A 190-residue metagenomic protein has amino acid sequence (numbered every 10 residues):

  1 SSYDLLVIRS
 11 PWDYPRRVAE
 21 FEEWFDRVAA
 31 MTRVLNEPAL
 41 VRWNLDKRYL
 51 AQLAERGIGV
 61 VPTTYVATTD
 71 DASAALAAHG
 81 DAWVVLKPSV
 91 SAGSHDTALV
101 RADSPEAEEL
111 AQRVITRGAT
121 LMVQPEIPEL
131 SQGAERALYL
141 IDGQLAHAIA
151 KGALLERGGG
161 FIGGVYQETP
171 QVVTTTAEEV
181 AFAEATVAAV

Functional and structural regions predicted by a protein language model:
S1-A67, D71-S73: Conserved N-proximal alpha/beta basic substrate-recognition cap immediately N-terminal to, or forming the N-lobe
S2, S73-H79, Q112: Short amphipathic alpha-helix with an adjacent loop that forms part of the alpha/beta core around
L6, V34-L35, V61, V85 (+2 more regions): Structural detector of well-ordered beta-strand residues that form the stable sheet scaffold of enzyme domains
A39-V41, A67-D71, S89-G93, D103-E106 (+1 more regions): Short acidic/polar capping segments at secondary-structure boundaries
Q52-V60, A78, D103, R113-T116: Basic phosphate/pyrophosphate-binding loop/patch that engages nucleotide-derived ligands
L53-A54, H79-T97, G118-G133: ATP-grasp fold ATP-binding core
V61, H95, R136: Change "...and in nucleic-acid phosphodiester-cleaving endonucleases..." to "...and in nucleic-acid processing enzymes
R101-V190: Phosphate-binding site of ATP-dependent enzymes
